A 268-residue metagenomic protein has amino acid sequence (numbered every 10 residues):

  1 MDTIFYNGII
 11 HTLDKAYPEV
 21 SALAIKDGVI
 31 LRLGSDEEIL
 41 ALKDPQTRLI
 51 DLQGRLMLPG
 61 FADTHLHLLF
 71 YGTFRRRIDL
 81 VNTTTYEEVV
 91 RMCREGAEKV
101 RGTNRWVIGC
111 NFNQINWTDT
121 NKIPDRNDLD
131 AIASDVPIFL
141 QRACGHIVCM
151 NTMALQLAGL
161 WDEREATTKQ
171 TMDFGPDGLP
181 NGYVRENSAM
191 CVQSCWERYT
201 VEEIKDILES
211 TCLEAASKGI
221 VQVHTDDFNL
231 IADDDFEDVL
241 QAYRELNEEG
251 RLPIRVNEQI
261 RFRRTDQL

Functional and structural regions predicted by a protein language model:
D2-Y6, H11, K15-L268: Divalent metal-binding segments
